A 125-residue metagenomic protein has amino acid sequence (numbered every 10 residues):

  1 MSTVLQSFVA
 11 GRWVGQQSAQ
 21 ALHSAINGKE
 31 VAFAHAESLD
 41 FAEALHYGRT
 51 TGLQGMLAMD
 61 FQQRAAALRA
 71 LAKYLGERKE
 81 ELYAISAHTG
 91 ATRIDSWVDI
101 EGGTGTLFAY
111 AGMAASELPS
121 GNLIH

Functional and structural regions predicted by a protein language model:
M1-H125: N-terminal Rossmann-like NAD(P)+-binding subdomain of aldehyde/semialdehyde dehydrogenases
